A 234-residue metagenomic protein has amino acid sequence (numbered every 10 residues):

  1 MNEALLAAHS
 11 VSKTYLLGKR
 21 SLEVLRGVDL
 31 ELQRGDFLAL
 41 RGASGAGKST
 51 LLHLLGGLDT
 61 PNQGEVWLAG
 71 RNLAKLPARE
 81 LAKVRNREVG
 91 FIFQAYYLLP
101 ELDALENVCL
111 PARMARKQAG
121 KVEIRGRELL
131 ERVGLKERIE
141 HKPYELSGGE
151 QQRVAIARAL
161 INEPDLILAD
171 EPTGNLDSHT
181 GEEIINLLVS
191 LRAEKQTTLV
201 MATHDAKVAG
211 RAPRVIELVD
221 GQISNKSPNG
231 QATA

Functional and structural regions predicted by a protein language model:
M1-T14, N225-A234: ABC-family P-loop ATPase nucleotide-binding domain
A4-L218: ABC family nucleotide-binding domain
V215-P228: H-loop (His-switch) and adjacent beta-strand-loop-beta switch element of ABC-type ATPase nucleotide-binding domains
